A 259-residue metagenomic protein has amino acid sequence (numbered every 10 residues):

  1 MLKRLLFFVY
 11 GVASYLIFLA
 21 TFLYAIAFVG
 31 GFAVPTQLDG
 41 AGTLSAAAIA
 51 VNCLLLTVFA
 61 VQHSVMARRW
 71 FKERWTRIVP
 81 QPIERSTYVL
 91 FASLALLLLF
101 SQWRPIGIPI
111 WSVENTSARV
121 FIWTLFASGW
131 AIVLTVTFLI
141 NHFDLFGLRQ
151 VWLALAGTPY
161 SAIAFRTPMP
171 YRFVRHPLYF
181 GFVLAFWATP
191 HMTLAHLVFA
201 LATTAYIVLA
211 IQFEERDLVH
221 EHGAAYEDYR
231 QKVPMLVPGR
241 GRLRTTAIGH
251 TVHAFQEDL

Functional and structural regions predicted by a protein language model:
L2-Y15: Alpha-helical transmembrane segments and their helix-start/interface "positive-inside/aromatic belt" motifs in integral
Y15-V34: Alpha-helical transmembrane segments of multi-pass membrane proteins
Y24-A27, A46, L55, I132 (+2 more regions): Hydrophobic transmembrane alpha-helices
V29-G42, K72-T76, R104-T116: Membrane-interface helix termini and inter-helical loops of multi-pass transporters
D39-A47, R74-F91, A156-Y160: Juxtamembrane helix-capping/reentrant segments at transmembrane boundaries
T43-T57, A118-T137: Alpha-helical transmembrane segments
V65-E73, W103-W111, T137-L153, E214: Juxtamembrane/interfacial segments flanking transmembrane helices
S86-S93, A118-V133, P170-F180: Membrane-interface loop-to-helix entry segments
